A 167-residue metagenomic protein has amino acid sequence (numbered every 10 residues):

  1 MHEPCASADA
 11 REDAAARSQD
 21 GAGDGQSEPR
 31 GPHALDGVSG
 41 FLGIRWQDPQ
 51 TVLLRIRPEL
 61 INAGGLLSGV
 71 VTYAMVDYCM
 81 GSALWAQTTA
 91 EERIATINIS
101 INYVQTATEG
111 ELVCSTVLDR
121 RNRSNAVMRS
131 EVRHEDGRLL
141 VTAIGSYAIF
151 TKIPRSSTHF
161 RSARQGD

Functional and structural regions predicted by a protein language model:
M1-D167: Terminal targeting signals and extreme-terminal segments of soluble enzymes
